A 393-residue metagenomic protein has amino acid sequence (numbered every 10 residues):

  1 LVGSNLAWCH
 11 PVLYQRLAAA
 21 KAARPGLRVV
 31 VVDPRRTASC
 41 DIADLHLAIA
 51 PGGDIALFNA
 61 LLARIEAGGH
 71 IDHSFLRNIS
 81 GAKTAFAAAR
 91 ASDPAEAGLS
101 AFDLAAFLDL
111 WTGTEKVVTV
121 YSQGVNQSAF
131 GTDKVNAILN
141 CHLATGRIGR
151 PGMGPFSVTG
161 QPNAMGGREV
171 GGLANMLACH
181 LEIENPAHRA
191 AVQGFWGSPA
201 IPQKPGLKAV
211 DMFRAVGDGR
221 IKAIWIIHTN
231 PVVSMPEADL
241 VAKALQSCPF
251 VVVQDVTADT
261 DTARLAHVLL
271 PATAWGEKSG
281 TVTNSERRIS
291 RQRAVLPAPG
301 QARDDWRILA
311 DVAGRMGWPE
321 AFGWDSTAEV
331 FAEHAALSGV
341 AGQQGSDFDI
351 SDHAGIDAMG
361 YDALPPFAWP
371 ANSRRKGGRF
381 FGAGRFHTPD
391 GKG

Functional and structural regions predicted by a protein language model:
L1-N163, G167-V170, E182-F381, G391: Cofactor-pocket helix-loop regions in the catalytic cores of large enzyme subunits
M176, H180: Acidic, glycine-rich segments within the central catalytic cores of soluble metabolic enzymes that bind/position
H387-G393: Non-catalytic terminal/interface segments that mediate subunit docking, oligomerization, and allosteric communication
